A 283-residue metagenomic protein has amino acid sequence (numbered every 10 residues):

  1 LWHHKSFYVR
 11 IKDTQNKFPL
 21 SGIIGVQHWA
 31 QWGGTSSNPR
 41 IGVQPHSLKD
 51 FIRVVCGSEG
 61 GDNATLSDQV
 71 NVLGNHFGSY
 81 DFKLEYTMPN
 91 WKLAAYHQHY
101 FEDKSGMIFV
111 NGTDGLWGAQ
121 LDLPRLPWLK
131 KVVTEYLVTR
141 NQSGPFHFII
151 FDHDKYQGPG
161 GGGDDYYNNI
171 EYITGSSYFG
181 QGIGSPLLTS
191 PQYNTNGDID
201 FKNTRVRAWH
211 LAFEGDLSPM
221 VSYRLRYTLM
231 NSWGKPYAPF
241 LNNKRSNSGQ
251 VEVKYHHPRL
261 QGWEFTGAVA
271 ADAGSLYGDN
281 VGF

Functional and structural regions predicted by a protein language model:
L1-D152, W209, L229-Y237, N242-K244 (+1 more regions): Signature for the C-terminal beta-barrel architecture of outer-membrane proteins
V55-E59, A94, S185-L188, L260-W263: Short amphipathic alpha-helical segments, especially helix-boundary/capping motifs
V72-G74, N111-T113, F201-N203, W263-T266: A short linear-motif detector with a strong N-terminal bias
T134, F213, V253: Hydrophobic, well-ordered secondary-structure elements that form the walls of internal hydrophobic environments
P145-K235: C-terminal structural cap/anchor segments
A208-H210, S218-S275: C-terminal structured domain segments
G278-F283: Outer-membrane beta-barrel "beta-signal"
